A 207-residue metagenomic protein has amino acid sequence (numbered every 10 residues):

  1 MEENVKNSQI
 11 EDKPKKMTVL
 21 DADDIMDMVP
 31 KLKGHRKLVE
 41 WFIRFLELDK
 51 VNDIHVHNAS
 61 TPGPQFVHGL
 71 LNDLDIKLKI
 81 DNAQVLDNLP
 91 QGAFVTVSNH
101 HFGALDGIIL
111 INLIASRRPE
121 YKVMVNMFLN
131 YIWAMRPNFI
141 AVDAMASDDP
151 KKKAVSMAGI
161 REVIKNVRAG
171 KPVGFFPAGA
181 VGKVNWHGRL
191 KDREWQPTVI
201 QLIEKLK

Functional and structural regions predicted by a protein language model:
E2-F94, G107-I109, S116-E120, R136-P137: Membrane-anchoring hydrophobic helices of lipid-metabolizing enzymes
K77-K207: Soluble catalytic domains of membrane acyltransferases
